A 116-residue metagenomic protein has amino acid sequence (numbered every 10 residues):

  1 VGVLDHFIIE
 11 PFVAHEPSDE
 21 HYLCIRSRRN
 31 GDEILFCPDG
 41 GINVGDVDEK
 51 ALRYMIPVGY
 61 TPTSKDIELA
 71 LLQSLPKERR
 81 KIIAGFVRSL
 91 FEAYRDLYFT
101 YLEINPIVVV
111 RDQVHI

Functional and structural regions predicted by a protein language model:
V1, S74-R80, R111-Q113: Domain-wide signal for the mature, well-folded portions of proteins, strongly enriched in nucleus-encoded organellar
G2-K50, F86, L90-I116: Phosphate-binding site of ATP-dependent enzymes
I34-K81: ATP-dependent carboxylate/phosphate-activation module, predominantly the ATP-grasp catalytic core and closely related
